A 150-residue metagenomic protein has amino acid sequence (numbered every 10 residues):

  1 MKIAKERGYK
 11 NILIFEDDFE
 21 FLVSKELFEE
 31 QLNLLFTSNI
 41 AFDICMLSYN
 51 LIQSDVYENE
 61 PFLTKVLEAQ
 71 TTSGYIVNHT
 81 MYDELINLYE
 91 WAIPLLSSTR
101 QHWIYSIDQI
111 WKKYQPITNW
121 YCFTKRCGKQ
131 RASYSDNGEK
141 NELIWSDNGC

Functional and structural regions predicted by a protein language model:
M1-F15, F19-C150: An acidic/histidine-cluster motif and surrounding catalytic segment that typifies divalent-metal-assisted enzyme active
